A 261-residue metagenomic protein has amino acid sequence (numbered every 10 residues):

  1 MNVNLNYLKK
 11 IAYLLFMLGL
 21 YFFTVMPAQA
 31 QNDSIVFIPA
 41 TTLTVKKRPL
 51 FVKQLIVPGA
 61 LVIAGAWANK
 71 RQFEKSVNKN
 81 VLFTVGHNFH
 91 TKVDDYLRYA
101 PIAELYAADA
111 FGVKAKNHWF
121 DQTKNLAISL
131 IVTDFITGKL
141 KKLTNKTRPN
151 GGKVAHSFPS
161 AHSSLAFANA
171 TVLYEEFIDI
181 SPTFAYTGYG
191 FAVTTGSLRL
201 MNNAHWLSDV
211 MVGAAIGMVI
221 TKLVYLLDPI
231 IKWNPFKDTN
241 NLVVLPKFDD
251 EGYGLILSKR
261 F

Functional and structural regions predicted by a protein language model:
M1-K9: N-terminal secretory signal peptides that target proteins for export/translocation
L14-K114, D121-I128, V132, K142-L143 (+2 more regions): N-terminal targeting leaders of membrane proteins
V25, A108, T137-N145, Y174 (+2 more regions): Membrane-water interface at transmembrane helix exits
L55-W67, Y96-A107, K124-K139, S163-A170 (+2 more regions): Membrane-active amphipathic alpha-helices enriched in small hydrophobic residues
F83-N88, K142-G151, A170-E176: Short juxtamembrane and helix-loop transition motifs at transmembrane-helix boundaries in membrane proteins
W119-K124, G151-A155: Short acidic, glycine/Ser/Thr-rich loop/turn "cap" segments at secondary-structure junctions
N150-D249, G254-K259: Membrane-embedded catalytic cores of phosphoryl/pyrophosphoryl-handling enzymes
